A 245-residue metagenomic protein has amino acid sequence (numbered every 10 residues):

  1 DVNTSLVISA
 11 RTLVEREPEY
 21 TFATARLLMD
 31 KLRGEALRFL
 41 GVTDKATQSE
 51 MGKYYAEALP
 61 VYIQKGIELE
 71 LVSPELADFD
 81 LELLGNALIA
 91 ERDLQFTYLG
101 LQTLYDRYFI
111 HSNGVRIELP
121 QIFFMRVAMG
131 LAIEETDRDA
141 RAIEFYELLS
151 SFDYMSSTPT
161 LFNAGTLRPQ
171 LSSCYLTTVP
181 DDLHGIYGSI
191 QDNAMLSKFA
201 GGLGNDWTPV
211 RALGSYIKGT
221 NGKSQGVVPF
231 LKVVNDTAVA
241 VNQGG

Functional and structural regions predicted by a protein language model:
D1-G245: Extended catalytic cores of very large enzyme megasubunits
